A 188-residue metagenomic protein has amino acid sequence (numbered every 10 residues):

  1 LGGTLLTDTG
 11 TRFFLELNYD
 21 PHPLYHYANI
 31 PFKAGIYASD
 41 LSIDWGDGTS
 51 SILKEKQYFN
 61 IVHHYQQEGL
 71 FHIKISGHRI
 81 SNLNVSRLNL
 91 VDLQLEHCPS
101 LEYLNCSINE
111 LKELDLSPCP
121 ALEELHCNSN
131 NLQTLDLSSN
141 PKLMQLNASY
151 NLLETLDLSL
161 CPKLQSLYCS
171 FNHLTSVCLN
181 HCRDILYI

Functional and structural regions predicted by a protein language model:
L1-E102, P120, P141, R183: N-terminal capping/linker segments that flank leucine-rich repeat
L83, L93, L114, L135-L137 (+2 more regions): Canonical leucine-rich repeat
L83-V85, E102-C106, E123-C127, M144-A148 (+3 more regions): Conserved hydrophobic beta-strand positions in leucine-rich repeat
L88, N109, N130, A148-N151 (+1 more regions): Consensus "Asn ladder" position of solenoid repeat domains
L90, L101, L111, L132 (+1 more regions): Glycine- and aspartate-rich repeat motifs characteristic of hemolysin/RTX-like Ca2+-binding segments in secreted
E96, D115-P120, S138, S159-P162 (+1 more regions): C-terminal helix/turn sub-motif of individual leucine-rich repeats
